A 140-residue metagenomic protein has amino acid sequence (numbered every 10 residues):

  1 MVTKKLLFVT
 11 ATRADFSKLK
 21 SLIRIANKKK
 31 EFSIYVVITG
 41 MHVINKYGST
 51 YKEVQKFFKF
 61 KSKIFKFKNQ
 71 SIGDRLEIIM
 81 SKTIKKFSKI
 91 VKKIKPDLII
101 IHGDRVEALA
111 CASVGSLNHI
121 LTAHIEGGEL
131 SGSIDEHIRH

Functional and structural regions predicted by a protein language model:
V2-K4, K28-K30, K56, I100: Non-catalytic terminal and connector segments of soluble metabolic enzymes
K5-T10, F16-I25, F67-H140: Active-site and donor-binding regions of nucleotide-sugar-utilizing enzymes
L6, K30, K63-F65: Short non-domain terminal segments
D15-K18, I44-K46: Short N-terminal binding/cap micro-motifs at the start of the first secondary-structure element
N27-S33, F58, L117-I120: Short helix-capping segments at alpha-helix termini
F32-Y35, D97: Residue-level recognition of the N-termini of beta-strands and the immediately preceding loop/turn
I34-I79, K86: Conserved nucleotide-sugar phosphate-binding/catalytic loop shared by glycosyltransferases and other
